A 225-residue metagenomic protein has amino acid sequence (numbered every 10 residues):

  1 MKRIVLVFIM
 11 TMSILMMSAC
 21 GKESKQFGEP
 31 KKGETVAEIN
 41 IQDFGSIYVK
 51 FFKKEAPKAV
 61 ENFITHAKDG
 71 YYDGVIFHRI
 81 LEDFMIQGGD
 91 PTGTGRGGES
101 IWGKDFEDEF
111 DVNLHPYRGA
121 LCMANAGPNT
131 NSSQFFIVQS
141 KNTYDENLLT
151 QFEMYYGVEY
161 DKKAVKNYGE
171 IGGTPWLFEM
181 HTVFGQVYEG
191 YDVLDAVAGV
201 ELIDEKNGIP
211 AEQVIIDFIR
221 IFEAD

Functional and structural regions predicted by a protein language model:
K2-K22: Sec-dependent N-terminal signal peptides of Gram-positive bacterial secreted proteins and lipoproteins
L15-D225: Cyclophilin-like peptidyl-prolyl cis-trans isomerases
